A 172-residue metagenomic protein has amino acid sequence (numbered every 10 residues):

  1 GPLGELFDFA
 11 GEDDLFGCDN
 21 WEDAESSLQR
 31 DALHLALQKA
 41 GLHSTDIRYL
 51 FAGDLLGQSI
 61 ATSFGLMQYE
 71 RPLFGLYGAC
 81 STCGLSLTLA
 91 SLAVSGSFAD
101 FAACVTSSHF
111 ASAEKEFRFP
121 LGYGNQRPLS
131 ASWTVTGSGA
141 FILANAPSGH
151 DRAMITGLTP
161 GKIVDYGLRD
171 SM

Functional and structural regions predicted by a protein language model:
G1-D13, S27-D31, S95, F101-G122: Cys-dependent condensing catalytic cores that perform Claisen condensation/acyl-transfer in fatty-acid/polyketide
G1-E22, G122-M172: Condensing-enzyme catalytic core mediating Claisen C-C bond formation in acyl metabolism
G1-F51, L55-A61, Q68, I163-G167 (+1 more regions): Conserved active-site "lid/cap" helical segment
A24-E25, P72-G84, A131-T134: Active-site nucleophile and cofactor-binding loops and adjacent substrate-binding regions of central metabolic enzymes
L42-H43, G65-Q68, T82, V94-F98 (+3 more regions): Solvent-exposed alpha-helices and their adjacent loops that cap or buttress functional pockets in soluble metabolic
D46-G53, D100-S107, M154-T159: Beta-strand segments within the central parallel beta-sheet cores of soluble alpha/beta enzyme folds
G53-Q58, C80-S81, T106-S112, G161: Acidic, glycine-rich active-site loops and adjacent beta-strand->loop/helix elements that engage anionic groups
Y77-C104, L143: Active-site-proximal alpha-helical scaffold in enzymes
